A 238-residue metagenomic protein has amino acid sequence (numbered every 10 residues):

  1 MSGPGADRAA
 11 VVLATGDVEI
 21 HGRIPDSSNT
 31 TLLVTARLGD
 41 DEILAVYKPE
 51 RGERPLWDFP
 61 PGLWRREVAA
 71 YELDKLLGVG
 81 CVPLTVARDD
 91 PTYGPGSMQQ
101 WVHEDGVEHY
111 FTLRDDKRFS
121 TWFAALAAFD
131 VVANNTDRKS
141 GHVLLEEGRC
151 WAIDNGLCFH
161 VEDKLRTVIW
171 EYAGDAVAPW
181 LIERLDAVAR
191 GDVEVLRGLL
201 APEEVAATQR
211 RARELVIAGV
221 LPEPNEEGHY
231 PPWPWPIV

Functional and structural regions predicted by a protein language model:
M1-V238: Phosphate/dinucleotide-binding and metal-coordinating scaffold of catalytic cores in nucleotide-dependent enzymes
